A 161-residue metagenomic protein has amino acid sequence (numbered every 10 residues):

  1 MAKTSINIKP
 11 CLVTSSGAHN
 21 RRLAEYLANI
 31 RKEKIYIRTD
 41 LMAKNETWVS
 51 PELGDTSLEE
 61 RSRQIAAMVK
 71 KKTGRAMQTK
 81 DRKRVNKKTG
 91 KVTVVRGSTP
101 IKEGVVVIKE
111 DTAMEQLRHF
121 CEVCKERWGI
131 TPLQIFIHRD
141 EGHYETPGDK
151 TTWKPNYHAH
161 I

Functional and structural regions predicted by a protein language model:
M1-H160: N-terminal nicking endonuclease/strand-transfer module with a His-rich metal-binding environment and a catalytic Tyr
